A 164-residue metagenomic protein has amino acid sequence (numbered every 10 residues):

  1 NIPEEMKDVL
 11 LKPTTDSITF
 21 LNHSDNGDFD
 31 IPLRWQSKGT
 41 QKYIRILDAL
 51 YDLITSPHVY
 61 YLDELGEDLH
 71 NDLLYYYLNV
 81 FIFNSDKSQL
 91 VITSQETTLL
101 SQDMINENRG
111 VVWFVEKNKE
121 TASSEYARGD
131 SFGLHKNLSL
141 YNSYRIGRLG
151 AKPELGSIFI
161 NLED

Functional and structural regions predicted by a protein language model:
N1-W35, F159-D164: Extended helical coiled-coil dimerization/tether regions that scaffold and oligomerize large DNA-maintenance assemblies
L21-E154: Switch/communication elements of ASCE P-loop NTPase nucleotide-binding domains
